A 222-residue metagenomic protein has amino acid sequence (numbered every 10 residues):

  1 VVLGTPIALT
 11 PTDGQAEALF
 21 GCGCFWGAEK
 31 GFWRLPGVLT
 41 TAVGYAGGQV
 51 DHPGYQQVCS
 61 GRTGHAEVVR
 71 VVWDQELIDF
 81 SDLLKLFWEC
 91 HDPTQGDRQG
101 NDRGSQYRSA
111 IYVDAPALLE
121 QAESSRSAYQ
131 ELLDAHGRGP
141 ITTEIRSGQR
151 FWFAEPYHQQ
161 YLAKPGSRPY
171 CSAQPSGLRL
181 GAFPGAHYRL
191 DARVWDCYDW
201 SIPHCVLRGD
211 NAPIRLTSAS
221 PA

Functional and structural regions predicted by a protein language model:
V1-A222: Flexible coil/turn and secondary-structure edge motifs
